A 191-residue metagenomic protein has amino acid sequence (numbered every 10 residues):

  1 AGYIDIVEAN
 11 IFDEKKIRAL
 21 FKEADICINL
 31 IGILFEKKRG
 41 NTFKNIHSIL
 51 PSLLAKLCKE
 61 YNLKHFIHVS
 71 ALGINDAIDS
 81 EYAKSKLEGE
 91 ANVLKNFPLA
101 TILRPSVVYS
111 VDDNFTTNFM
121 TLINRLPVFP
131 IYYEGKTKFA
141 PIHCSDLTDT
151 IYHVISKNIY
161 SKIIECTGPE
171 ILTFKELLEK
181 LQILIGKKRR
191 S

Functional and structural regions predicted by a protein language model:
G2-E60, L72-D76: NAD(P)H-binding glycine-rich loop region in Rossmannoid oxidoreductase-like domains and their noncatalytic homologs
D13, I49-L53, H65, E88-G89 (+1 more regions): Conserved cofactor-binding/catalytic machinery of classical short-chain dehydrogenase/reductase
K44-S48, D79-E90, L94, Y109 (+5 more regions): Short-chain dehydrogenase/reductase
E60-H65, F97-P98: A short helix->loop->beta-strand "cap" motif at the edges of active sites that frequently abuts
S70, A91-D112, T117, T121 (+2 more regions): Conserved beta-loop-beta element that borders a ligand/cofactor-binding pocket
T121-I142, D146, T150-T167: A conserved pocket-lining segment of Rossmann-fold NAD(P)-dependent short-chain dehydrogenase/reductase
V154-S191: Mid/C-terminal beta-alpha module of Rossmann-like enzyme folds, strongest in SDR-family dehydrogenases/epimerases
